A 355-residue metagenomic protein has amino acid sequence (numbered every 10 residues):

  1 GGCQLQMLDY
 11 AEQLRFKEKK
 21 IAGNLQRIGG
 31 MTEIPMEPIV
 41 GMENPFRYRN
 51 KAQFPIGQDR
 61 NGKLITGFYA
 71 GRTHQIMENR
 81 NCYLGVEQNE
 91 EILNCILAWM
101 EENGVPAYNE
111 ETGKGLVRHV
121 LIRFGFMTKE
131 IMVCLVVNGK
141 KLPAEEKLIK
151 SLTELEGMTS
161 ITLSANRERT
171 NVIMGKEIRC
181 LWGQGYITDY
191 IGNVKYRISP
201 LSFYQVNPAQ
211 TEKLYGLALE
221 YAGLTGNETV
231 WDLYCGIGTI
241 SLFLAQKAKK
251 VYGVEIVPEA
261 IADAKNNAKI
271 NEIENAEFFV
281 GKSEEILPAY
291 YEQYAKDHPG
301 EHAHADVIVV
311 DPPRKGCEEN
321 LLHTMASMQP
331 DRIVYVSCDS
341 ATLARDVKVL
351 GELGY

Functional and structural regions predicted by a protein language model:
G2-A107, M127, L142: Extended interfacial segments that mediate partner engagement and assembly in macromolecular machines
G67-A70, C134-V136, A264: Short, acidic/hydrophobic/Gly-rich beta-strand patch recurrent on exposed beta strands that often constitutes part
C95, W99, H119, I161 (+1 more regions): Peripheral terminal and linker regions in Fe-S/redox and tRNA-modifying enzymes
A107-K114, V230: Short helix/loop segment immediately N-terminal to the Walker
K114-M127: Short edge beta-strands and adjacent turn/loop segments
I122, K129-N138, K195-S199, V307: Short, aliphatic-rich beta-strand segments
P143-Y355: Rossmann-like S-adenosyl-L-methionine
